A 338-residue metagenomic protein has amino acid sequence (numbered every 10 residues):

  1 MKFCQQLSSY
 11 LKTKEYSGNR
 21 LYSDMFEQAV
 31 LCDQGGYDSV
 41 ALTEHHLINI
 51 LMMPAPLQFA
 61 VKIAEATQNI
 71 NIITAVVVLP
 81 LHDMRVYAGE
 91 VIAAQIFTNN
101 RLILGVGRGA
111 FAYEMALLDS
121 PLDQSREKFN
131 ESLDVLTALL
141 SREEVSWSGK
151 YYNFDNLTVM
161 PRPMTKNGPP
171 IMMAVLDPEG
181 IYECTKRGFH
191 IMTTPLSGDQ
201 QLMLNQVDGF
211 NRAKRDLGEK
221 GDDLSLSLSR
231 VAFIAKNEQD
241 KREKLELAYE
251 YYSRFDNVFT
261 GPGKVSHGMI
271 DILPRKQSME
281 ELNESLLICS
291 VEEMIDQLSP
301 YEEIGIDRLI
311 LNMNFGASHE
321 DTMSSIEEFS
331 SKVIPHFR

Functional and structural regions predicted by a protein language model:
M1-F3, Y37-S39, T67-I72, T98-I103 (+7 more regions): Short, well-ordered coil/turn segments that N-cap beta-strands
M1-I72, N167-P169: N-terminal beta1-alpha1-beta2 module of alpha/beta enzyme domains
C32, G36, E44, I63 (+10 more regions): Conserved, mostly hydrophobic/aromatic
D33-Q34, A60-Q68, V91-L102, E183-K186 (+2 more regions): Acidic (Asp/Glu)-rich catalytic clusters
S39-I63, V78, L196-Q200, N312-M323: Glycine-rich, proline-tolerant flexible connector loops at the mouths of alpha/beta enzymes
I50-T74, K128-S132, I326-R338: Alpha-helix-loop-beta-strand connector modules within alpha/beta enzyme cores
D83-F189, Q201-L204, D208, R215-D216 (+1 more regions): Internal, glycine-rich beta/alpha segment that forms the wall or movable "lid" of small-molecule/cofactor binding
D123-V159, Q201-D307: An alpha-helical appendage that flanks or caps ligand/catalytic pockets
